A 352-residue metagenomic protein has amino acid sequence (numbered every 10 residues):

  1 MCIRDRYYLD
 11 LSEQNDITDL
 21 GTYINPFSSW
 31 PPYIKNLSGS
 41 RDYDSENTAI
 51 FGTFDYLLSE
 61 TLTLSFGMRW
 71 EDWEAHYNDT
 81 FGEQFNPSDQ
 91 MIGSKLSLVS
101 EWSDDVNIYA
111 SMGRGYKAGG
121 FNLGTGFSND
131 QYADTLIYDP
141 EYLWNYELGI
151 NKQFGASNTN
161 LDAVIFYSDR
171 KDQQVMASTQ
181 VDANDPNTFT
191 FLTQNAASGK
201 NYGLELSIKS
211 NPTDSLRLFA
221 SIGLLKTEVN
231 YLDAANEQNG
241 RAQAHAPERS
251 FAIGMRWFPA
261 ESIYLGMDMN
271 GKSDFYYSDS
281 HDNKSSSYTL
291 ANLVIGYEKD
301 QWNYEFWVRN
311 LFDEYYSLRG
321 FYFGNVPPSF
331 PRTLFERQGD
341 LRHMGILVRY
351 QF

Functional and structural regions predicted by a protein language model:
M1-I3: Short, small-residue-biased leader/transition segments that mark boundaries at the very start of proteins
R6-D10, F66-D72, A110-R114, I150 (+5 more regions): Transmembrane beta-barrel strands of outer-membrane/channel proteins
Y7-S103: Signature of Gram-negative outer-membrane beta-barrel scaffolds
S40-E46, E83-Q90, L136-Y142, Q194-K200 (+4 more regions): Replace "Gram-negative outer membrane beta-barrel proteins" with "bacterial and organellar outer membrane beta-barrel
E60, L64, F166-D169, T188 (+2 more regions): Gram-negative outer-membrane beta-barrel transporters
T61-L64, D105-I108, A156-L161, S215-L218 (+2 more regions): Repeated loop/turn-to-beta-strand initiation elements of outer-membrane beta-barrel proteins
E101-G113, I137-Y202, N211, G223 (+1 more regions): Membrane-embedded beta-barrel scaffold of Gram-negative outer-membrane proteins
D169-K171, G271-Y276, Y297-F352: C-terminal beta-signal and adjacent terminal beta-strands/loops of Gram-negative outer-membrane beta-barrel proteins
